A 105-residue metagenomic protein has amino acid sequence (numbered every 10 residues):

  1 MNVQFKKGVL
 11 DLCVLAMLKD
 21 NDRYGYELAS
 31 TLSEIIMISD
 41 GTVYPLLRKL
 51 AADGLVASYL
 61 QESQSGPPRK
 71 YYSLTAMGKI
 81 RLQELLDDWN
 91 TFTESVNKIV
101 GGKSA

Functional and structural regions predicted by a protein language model:
N2-Y44, Q61: N-terminal helix-turn-helix DNA-binding core of bacterial DNA-binding proteins
L47-K49: Short, hydrophobic-biased segments on the C-terminal half of alpha helices that form "recognition helices"
G54: Glycine-centered, phosphate/nucleic-acid-interacting loop/turn motifs that mediate DNA/RNA or nucleotide
S58: Short beta-strand "wing" residues that participate in macromolecule-binding interfaces
S63-L86: Basic, amphipathic "hinge/linker" alpha-helix immediately C-terminal to the N-terminal HTH DNA-binding motif
I80-A105: Amphipathic alpha-helical dimerization/coiled-coil segments that flank or bridge DNA-binding/regulatory modules
